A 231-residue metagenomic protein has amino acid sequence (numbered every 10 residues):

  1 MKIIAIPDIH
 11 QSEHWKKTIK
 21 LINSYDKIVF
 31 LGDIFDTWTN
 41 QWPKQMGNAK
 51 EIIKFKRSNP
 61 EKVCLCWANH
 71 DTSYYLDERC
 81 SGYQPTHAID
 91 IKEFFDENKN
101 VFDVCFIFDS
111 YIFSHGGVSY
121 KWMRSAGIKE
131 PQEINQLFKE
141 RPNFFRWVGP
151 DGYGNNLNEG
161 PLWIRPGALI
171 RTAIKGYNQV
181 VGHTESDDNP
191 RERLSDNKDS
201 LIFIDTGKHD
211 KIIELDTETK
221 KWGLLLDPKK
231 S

Functional and structural regions predicted by a protein language model:
M1-I4: Extreme N-terminal starter segment of soluble prokaryotic enzymes
I6, Q11-E97: Core catalytic region of metal-dependent phosphoesterases/phosphodiesterases, especially metallo-beta-lactamase-like
I6-I9, L31-G32, C66-N69, F108 (+3 more regions): Short His-Asn-centered micro-motif
Q11-W15, D36-T39, H70-L76, S119-K121 (+3 more regions): Active-site environment of divalent metal-dependent phosphoester hydrolases
I22, K56-N59, T172, R193-N197: Short, conserved loop/helix-junction motifs that constitute active-site signature segments in enzyme catalytic cores
Y25-D26, F102, G176-Y177, K198-D199: Short, well-ordered alpha-helix to beta-strand connector turns
D103, I107-K175: Active-site-proximal loop/helix segment associated with metal-binding centers of metalloenzymes
P190-S231: Binuclear metal-dependent phosphoesterase catalytic core
